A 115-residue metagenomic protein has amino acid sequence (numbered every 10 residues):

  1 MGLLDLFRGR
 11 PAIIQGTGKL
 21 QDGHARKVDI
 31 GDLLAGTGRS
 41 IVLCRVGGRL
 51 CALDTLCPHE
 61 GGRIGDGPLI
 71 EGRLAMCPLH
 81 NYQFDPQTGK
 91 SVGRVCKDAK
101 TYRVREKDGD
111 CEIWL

Functional and structural regions predicted by a protein language model:
M1-E71, K100-L115: N-terminal pre-ligand scaffold of iron-sulfur
A35, L74-A75, V95: Short loop/turn motifs at secondary-structure junctions and domain boundaries
L43, Q83-F84: Hydrophobic beta-strand positions
C57, C77-H80: Short cysteine clusters
D85-R105: C-terminal structural segments of small proteins and small subunits
